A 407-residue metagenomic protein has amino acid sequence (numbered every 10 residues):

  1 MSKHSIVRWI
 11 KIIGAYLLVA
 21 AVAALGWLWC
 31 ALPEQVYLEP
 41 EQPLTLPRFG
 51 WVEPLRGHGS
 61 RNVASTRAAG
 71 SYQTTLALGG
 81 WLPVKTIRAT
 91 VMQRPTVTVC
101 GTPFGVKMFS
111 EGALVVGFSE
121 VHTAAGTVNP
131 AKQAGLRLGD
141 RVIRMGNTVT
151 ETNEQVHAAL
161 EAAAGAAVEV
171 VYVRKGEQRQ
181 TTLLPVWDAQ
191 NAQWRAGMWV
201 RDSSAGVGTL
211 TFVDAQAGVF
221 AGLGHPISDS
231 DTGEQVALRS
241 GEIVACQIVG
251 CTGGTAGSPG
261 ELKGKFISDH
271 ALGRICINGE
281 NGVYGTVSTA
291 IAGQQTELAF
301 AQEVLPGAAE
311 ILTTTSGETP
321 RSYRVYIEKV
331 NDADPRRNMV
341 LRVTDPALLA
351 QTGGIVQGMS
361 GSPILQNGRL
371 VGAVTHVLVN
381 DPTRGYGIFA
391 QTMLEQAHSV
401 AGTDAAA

Functional and structural regions predicted by a protein language model:
M1-R48, L210, P382-G385, A397-A407: Gram-positive cell-envelope targeting signals
S2, P54-V99, C276-Y323: Interdomain regulatory linker/hinge segments that flank or connect interaction modules in polarity/junction/synaptic
E39-W51, L138-G139, L305, S360 (+1 more regions): Short, flexible surface segments
S65-R67, R144-E177, D381-T383, I388-Q391: PDZ domains, with a preference for the canonical peptide-binding region formed by the helix
L76-G80, K85-R94, H157-G197, A406: PDZ-domain C-terminal substructure recognizer with occasional recognition of PDZ-binding tails
F109-Q133: PDZ/PDZ-like groove recognition
A131-E154, I364-N367, V371-H376: Conserved PDZ fold ligand-binding element
T182-Q357, Q366-N367, T375, D381-Q396 (+1 more regions): Serine endopeptidase catalytic core focused on the charge-relay Asp
